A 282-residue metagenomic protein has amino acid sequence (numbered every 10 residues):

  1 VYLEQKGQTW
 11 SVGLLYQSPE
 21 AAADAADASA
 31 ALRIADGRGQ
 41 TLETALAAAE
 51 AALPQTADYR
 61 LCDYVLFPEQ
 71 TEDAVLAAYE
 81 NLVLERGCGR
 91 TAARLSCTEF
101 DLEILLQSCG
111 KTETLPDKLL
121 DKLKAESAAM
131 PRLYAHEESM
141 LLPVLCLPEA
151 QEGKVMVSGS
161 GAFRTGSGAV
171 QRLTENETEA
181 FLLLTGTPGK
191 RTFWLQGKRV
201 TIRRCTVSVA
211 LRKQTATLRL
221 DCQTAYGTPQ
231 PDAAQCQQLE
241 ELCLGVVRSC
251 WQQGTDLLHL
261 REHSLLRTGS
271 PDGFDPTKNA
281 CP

Functional and structural regions predicted by a protein language model:
Y2-P282: Membrane-proximal alpha-helical signals and transmembrane carboxylates
